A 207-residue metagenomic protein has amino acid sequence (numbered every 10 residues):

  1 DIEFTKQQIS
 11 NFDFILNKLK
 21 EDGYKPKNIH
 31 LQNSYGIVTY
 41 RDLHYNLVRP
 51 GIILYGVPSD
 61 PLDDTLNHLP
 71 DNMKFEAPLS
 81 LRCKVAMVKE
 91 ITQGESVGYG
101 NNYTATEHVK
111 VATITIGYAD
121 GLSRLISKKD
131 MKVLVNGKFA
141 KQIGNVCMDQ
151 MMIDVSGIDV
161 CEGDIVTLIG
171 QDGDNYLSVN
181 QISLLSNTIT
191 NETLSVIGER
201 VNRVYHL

Functional and structural regions predicted by a protein language model:
D1-K84, I91-T92: Active-site loop/helix belt of alpha/beta enzymes
C83-A86, A112: Internal, well-ordered alpha-helical scaffold/interface segments that support domain packing or protein-protein contacts
E90-L207: C-terminal accessory subdomain/extension
